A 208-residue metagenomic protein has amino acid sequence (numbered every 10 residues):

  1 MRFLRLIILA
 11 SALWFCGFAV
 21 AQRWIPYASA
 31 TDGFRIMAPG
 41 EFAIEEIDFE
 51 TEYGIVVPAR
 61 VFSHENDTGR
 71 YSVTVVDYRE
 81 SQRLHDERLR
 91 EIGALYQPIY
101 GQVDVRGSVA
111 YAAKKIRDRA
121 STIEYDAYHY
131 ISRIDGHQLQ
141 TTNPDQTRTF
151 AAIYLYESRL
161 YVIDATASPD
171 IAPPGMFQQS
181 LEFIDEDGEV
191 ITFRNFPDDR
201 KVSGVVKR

Functional and structural regions predicted by a protein language model:
M1-I8, F42: Bacterial N-terminal signal peptides that target proteins for export
I7-C16: Bacterial N-terminal signal peptides
V20-P58, T122-I123, I131-R133, I184 (+1 more regions): N-terminal "mature-domain start" segment
M37-E41, N66-T68, I134, Y154-Y161: Short, solvent-exposed coil/turn segments at beta-strand boundaries
F42, Y96-I116, E157-R208: Surface-exposed amphipathic alpha-helical segments
D48-T149: Conserved polar/disulfide-associated segments of primarily extracytoplasmic proteins
G54-V56, I153, G175: Short glycine/proline-enriched turns and hinge-like loops at secondary-structure junctions
S81-Q82, D86-R90, L155, R159-L160 (+1 more regions): An acidic-aromatic pocket/loop used at catalytic or ligand-binding sites
